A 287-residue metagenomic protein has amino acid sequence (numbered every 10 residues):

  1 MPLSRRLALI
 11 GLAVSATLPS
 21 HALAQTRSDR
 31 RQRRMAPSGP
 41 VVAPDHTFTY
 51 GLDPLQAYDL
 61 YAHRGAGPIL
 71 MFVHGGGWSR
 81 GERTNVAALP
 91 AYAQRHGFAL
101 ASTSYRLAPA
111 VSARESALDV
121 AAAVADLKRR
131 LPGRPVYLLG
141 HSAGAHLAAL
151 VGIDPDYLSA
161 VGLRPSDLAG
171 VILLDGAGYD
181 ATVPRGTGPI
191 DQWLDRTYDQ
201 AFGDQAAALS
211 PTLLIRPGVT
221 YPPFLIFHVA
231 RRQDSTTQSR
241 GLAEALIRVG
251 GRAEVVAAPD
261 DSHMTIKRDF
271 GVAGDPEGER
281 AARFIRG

Functional and structural regions predicted by a protein language model:
P2-A24: N-terminal export signals
R27-H63: N-terminal cap/lid segment of alpha/beta-hydrolase-fold proteins
P37, T182-L214: Mobile cap/lid helix-loop segments that gate and shape the active-site cleft of serine hydrolases
G67-G75: Short beta-strand element of the alpha/beta-hydrolase
G81-N85, L89, A101-P135, G271: Catalytic nucleophile-loop/oxyanion-hole region of alpha/beta-hydrolase and closely related hydrolase-like folds
A125-R130, R134-R185: Primarily recognizes the serine-hydrolase "nucleophile elbow" in alpha/beta-hydrolase and SGNH/GDSL folds
I226-H228: Short beta-strand/loop motif that positions the catalytic acidic residue of the alpha/beta-hydrolase fold
Q233-R240: Conserved alpha/beta-hydrolase "acid-adjacent" motif
